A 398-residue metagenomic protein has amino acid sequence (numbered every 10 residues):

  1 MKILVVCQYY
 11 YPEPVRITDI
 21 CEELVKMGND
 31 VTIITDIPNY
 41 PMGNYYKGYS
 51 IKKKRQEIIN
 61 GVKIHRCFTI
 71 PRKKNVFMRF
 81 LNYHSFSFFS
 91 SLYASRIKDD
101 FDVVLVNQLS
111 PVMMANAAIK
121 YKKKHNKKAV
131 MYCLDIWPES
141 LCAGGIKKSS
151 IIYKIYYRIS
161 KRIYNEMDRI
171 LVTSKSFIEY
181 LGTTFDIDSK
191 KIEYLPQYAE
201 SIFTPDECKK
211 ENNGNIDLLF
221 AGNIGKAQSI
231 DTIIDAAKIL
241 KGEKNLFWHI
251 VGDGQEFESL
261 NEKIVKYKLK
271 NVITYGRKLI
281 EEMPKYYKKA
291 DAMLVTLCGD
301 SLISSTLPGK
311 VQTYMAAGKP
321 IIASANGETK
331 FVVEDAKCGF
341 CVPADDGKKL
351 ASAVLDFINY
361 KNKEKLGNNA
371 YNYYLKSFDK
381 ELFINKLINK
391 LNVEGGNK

Functional and structural regions predicted by a protein language model:
M1-N60, R169: N-terminal subdomain of nucleotide-sugar transferases
M113, K120-K124, S150-I170: Membrane-proximal helix-turn-helix segments that form the acceptor-binding/catalytic region of lipid-linked
S176, L195-Y198: Carbohydrate-associated surface elements
E211-Q228, I234-A237, H249: Conserved donor-binding/catalytic core segment of Leloir-type glycosyltransferases
N215, H249-V251, E258-K285: Nucleotide-activated donor-binding/catalytic signature segment of Leloir-type glycosyltransferases, i.e., the conserved
A292-V295, T313-S324: Short hydrophobic beta-strand element within catalytic cores of glycosyltransferases and related nucleotide-activated
D335-A336, F340-G347, D356-N362: Conserved acidic donor-binding segment of nucleotide-sugar-dependent glycosyltransferases
K349, D356, N362-S377: A short, well-ordered alpha-helix in the C-terminal region of glycosyltransferases
